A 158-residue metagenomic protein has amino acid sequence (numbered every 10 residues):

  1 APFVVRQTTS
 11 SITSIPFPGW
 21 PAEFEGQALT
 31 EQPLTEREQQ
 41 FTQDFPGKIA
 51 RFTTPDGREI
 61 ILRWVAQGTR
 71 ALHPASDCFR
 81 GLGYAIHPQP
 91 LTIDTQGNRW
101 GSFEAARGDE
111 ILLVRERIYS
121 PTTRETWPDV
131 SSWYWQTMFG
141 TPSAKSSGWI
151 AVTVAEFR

Functional and structural regions predicted by a protein language model:
A1-P21: Hydrophobic alpha-helical transmembrane segments in integral membrane proteins
V5, S143-A144: Generic surface-pattern signal
I12, P33-E36, R158: General structural signal for secondary-structure boundaries
G19, E23-F24, A28-S143: Short, solvent-exposed recognition patches
S146-R158: Surface-exposed amphipathic alpha-helical segments
